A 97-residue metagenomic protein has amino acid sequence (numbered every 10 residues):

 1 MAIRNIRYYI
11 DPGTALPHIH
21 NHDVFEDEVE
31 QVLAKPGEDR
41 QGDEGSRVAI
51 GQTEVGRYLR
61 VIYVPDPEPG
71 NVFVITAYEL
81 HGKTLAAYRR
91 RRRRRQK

Functional and structural regions predicted by a protein language model:
M1-K97: Ribonuclease/tRNase effector modules and their secretory precursors
